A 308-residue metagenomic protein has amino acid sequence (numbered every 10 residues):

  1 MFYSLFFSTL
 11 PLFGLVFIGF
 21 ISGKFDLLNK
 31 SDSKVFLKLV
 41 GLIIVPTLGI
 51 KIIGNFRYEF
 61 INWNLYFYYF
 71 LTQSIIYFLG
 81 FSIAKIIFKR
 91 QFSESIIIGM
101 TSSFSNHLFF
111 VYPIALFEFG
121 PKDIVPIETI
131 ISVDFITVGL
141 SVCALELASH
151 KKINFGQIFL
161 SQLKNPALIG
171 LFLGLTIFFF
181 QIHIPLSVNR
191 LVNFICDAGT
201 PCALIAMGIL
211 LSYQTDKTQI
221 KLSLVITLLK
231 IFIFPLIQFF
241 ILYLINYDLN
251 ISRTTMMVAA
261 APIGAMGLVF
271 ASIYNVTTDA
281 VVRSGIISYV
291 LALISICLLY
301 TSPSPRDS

Functional and structural regions predicted by a protein language model:
M1-P305: Alpha-helical transmembrane segments of multi-pass small-molecule/ion transporters
S308: Extended, polar beta-sheet/loop recognition surfaces of beta-rich domains that mediate binding to diverse ligands
